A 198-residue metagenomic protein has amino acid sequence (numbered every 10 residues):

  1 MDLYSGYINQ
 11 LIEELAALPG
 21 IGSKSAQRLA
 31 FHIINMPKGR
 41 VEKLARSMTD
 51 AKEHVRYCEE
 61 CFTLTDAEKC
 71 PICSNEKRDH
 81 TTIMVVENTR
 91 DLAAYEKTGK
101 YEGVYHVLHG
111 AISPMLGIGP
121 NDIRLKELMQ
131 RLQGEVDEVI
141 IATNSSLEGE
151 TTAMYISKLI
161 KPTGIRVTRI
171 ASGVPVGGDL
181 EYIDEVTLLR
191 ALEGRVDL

Functional and structural regions predicted by a protein language model:
D2-I8, A17, Q27-L92: Cys/His-rich Zn2+-binding cysteine-cluster or related metal-binding knuckle/ribbon modules and their
N9-E13, Q27-F31, E42, R46 (+7 more regions): Solvent-exposed alpha-helical segments within well-ordered globular domains of core cellular machineries
E14, L18, M36, A51-H54 (+9 more regions): Conserved, well-folded catalytic cores of nucleic-acid-processing and energy-transducing macromolecular machines
A26, N75-T143: Extended interfacial segments that mediate partner engagement and assembly in macromolecular machines
R28, K43, R56, E68 (+7 more regions): Residue-level signal for pocket-adjacent positions within structured domains
V41, G117-I118, G149: Alpha-helix N-cap/helix-start motif
E102, M129-L198: Long C-terminal interaction/binding lobes of large macromolecular proteins
